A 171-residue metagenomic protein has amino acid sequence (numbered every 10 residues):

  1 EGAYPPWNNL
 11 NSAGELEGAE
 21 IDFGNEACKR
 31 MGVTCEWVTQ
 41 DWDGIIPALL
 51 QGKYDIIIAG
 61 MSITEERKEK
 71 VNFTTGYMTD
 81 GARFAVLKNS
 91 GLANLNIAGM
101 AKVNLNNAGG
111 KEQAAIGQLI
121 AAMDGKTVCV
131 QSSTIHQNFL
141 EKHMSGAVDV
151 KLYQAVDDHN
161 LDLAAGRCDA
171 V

Functional and structural regions predicted by a protein language model:
E1-M61, E69, L152-Y153: Extracytoplasmic small-molecule ligand-binding "clamshell" domains of the periplasmic binding protein/Venus flytrap
E1-Y4, W42-D43, G52-Y54, M61-T64 (+5 more regions): Solvent-exposed coil/turn segments that connect beta secondary-structure elements in extracytoplasmic/periplasmic
Y4-L10, E66, L92-N94, N138-F139: Short, solvent-exposed loop/turn elements at domain surfaces
V33-E36, D41, S62, E69 (+2 more regions): A conserved helix-loop-strand patch within extracytoplasmic ligand-binding domains of the periplasmic binding
D43-P47, G60-K70, N138-H143, D157 (+1 more regions): A ligand-binding cleft/hinge motif common to bilobed small-molecule-binding domains
L49, I120-M123, L163: Short hydrophobic patches on amphipathic alpha-helices that form coiled-coil/helix-mediated interaction surfaces
A101, L140, D149-K151: A residue-level marker of the well-folded mature domains of exported/periplasmic proteins
